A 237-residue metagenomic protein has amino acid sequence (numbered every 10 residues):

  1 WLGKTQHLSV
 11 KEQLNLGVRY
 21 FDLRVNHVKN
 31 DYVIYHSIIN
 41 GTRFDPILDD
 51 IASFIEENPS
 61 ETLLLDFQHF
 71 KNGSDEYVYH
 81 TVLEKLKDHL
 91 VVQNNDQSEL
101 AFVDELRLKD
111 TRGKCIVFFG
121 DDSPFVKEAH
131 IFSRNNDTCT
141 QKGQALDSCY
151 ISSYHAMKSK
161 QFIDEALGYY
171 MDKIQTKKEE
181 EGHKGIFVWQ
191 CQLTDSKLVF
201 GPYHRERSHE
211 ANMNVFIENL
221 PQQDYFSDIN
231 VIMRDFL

Functional and structural regions predicted by a protein language model:
W1-L237: Catalytic cores of phosphodiester-bond hydrolases, prominently lipid phosphodiesterases
